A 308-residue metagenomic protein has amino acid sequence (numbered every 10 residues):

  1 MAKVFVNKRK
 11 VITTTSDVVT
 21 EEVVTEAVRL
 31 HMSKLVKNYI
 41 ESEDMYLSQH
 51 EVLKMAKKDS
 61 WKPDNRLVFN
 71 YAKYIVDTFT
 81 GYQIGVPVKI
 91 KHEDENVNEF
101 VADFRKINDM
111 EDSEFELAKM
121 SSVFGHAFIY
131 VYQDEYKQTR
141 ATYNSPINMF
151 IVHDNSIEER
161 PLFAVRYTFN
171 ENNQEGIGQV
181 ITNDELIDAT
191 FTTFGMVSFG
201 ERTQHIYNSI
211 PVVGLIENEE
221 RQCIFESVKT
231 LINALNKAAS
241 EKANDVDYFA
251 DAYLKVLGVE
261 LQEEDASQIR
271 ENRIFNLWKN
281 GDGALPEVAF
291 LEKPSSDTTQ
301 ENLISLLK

Functional and structural regions predicted by a protein language model:
M1-T139: Extended, helix-rich architectural segments
M1-Y39, F191-I224, T230, L235: N-terminal start-of-domain structural block
N7, K91, Y132, N144 (+7 more regions): A structural detector for beta-sheet-dominated domains
A118-V123, D154-S156, N170-N172, N244-D247: A general structural signal for short secondary-structure junctions and capping/turn motifs
V123-H126, E158-P161, A250, L285: Short, well-ordered loop/turn elements at secondary-structure boundaries
F128-R221: Extended, regular secondary-structure scaffolds
S198-K308: Extended, charged amphipathic alpha-helical segments
